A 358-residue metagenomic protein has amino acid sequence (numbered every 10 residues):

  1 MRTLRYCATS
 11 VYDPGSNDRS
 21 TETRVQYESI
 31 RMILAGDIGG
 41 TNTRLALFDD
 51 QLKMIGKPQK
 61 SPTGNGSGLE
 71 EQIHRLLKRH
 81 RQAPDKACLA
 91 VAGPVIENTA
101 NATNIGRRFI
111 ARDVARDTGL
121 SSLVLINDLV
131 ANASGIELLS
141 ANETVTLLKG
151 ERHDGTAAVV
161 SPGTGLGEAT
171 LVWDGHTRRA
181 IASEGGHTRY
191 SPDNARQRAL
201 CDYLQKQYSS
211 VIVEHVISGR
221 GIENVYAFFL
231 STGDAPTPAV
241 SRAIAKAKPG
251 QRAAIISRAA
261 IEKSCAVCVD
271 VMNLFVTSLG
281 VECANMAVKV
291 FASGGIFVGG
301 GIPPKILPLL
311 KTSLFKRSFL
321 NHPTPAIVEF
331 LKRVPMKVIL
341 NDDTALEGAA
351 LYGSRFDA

Functional and structural regions predicted by a protein language model:
Y6-C7, Y12, R24-H80, D202-A358: ATP-binding/phosphotransfer module of carbohydrate and carboxylate kinases, centering on a glycine-rich
I33-D37, P84-C88, V124, A157-S161 (+1 more regions): Short glycine-aspartate micro-motif
T43, P94-I96, G165-A169, N224 (+1 more regions): Short, acidic Gly/Pro/Ser/Thr-rich loop/turn segments
S61-P62, N104-I105, V124-A131, K149-H153 (+2 more regions): Active-site nucleophile and cofactor-binding loops and adjacent substrate-binding regions of central metabolic enzymes
H80-L125, V130-E143, V159, P304-L310: Short beta-strand-loop/turn "lid" adjacent to the catalytic site in phosphate-handling enzymes
T146-K149, H153-H215, L310, F315-L320 (+1 more regions): Glycine-rich phosphate-binding loop of actin/hexokinase-like ATP-binding domains
